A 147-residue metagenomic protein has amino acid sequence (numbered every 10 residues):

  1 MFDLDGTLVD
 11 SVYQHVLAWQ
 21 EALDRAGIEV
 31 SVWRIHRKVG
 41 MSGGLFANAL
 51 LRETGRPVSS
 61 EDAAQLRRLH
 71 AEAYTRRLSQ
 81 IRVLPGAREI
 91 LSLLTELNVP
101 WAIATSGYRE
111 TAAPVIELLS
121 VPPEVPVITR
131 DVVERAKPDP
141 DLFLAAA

Functional and structural regions predicted by a protein language model:
F2-H36: Active-site neighborhood of HAD-like aspartate-dependent phosphohydrolases
Q14, L45, E110-T111: Short alpha-helical
H15, G43, V83, D139: Conserved donor sugar-nucleotide recognition element shared by glycan-biosynthetic enzymes
W19, A47, A87, A112-I116 (+1 more regions): Hydrophobic packing residues within well-ordered alpha-helices of enzyme cores
E29, P57, V121-V125: Conserved H-loop
G40-A73, P85-R88, L93-T95, V99: A metal-dependent, Asp-based hydrolase signature
T75-I103, R109, A113, P140: Short, acidic loop-to-helix structural element flanking the phosphoryl-transfer center in phosphate-processing enzymes
Q80, Y108-A147: Substrate-recognition "cap/lid" segment bordering the active-site pocket of phosphatases
